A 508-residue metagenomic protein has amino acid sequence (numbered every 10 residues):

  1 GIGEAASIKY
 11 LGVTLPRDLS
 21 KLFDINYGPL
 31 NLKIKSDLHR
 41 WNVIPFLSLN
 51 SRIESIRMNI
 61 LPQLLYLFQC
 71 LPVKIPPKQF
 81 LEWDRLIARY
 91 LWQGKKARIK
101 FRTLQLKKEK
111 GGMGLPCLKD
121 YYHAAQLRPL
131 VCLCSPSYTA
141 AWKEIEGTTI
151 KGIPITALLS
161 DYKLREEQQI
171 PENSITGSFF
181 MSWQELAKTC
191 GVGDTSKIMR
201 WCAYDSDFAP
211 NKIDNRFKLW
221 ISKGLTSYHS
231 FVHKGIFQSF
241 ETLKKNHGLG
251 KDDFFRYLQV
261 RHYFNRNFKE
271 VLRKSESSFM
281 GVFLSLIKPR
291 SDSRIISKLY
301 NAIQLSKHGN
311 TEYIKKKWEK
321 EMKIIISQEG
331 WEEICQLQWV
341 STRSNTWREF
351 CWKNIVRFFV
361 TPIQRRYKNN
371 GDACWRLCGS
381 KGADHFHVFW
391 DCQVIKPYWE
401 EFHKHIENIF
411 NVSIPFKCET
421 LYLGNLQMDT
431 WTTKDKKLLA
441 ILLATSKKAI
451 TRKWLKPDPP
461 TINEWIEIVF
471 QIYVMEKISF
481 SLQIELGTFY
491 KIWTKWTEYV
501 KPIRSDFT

Functional and structural regions predicted by a protein language model:
G1-I75, W92-K96, A124-T139: Basic, alpha-helical interaction scaffolds
G3, L15, S20-D24, S36-I44 (+10 more regions): Family-specific functional microsites
I8, K108-K110, A383: Residue-level signal for helical boundary/lining positions with a hydrophobic bias
I60, F80-L91: Short amphipathic alpha-helical coiled-coil/interface segments
K74-E82, D458-W465: Short, glycine/acidic-rich hinge or "gate" loops at secondary-structure transitions that mediate conformational
S182-Q184, C190-V282: Long amphipathic alpha-helical coiled-coil/heptad-repeat bundle
